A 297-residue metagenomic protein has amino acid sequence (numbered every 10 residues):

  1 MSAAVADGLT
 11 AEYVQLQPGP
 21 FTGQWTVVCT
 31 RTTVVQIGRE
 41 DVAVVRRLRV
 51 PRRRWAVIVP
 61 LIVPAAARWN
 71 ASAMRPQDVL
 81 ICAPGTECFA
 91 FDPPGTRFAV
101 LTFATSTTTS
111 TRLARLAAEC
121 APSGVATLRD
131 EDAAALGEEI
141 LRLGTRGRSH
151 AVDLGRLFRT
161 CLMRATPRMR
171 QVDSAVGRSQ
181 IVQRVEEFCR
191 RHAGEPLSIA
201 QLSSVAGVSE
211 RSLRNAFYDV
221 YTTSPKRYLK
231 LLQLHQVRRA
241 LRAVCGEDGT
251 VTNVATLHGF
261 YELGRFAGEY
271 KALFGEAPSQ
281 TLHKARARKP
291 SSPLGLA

Functional and structural regions predicted by a protein language model:
M1-L16, A56-V57, P64-A193, S198-A200 (+4 more regions): Alpha-helical bundle regulatory/interaction domains
M1-R53: N-terminal low-complexity or simple alpha-helical regulatory segments that function as activation/interaction modules
V50, R178, K230: Short, conserved glycine- and acidic-residue-centered signature motifs in active-site or ligand-binding loops
L213, F217, R265-F266, Y270: Short hydrophobic/aromatic patch on the recognition helix
D219-V220, A272-L273, K284: Alpha-helical DNA-recognition elements
R227: Short, basic-rich loop-to-helix N-cap that marks the start of a DNA-contacting helix
L231-R239: Alpha-helical structural segments
H235, K271, A277: Nucleic acid-binding interface residues in structured DNA/RNA-binding domains, emphasizing the DNA-engaging scaffolds
